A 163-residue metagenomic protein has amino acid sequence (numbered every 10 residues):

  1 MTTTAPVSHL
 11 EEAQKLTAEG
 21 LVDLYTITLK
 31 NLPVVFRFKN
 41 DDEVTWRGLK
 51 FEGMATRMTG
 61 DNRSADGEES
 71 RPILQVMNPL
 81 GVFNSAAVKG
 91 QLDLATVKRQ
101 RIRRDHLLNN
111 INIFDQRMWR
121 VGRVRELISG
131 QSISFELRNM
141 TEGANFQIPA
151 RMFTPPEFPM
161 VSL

Functional and structural regions predicted by a protein language model:
M1-F51: Polar/acidic, low-complexity leader/linker segments enriched in S/T/G and N/D
T28, V35, D42-E43, T56-D61 (+1 more regions): A domain-level signal for the mature, folded cores of soluble proteins
V44-M54, D93-W119: Ser/Thr/Gly-rich low-complexity blocks that favor extended beta-strand/coil architectures
M54, G81-F83, F153: Surface-exposed, beta-sheet-biased, low-hydrophobicity segments with strongly acidic/polar composition
A55-R63, G122-E126: Short amphipathic beta-strand and strand-loop transition segments with alternating hydrophobic
M58-R103: Extracellular/virion structural assembly segments
L107-R138: Short beta-strand and beta-hairpin "edge-sheet" elements
R138-L163: Intrinsically disordered, low-complexity terminal/linker regions enriched in Pro/Ser/Gly and acidic residues
